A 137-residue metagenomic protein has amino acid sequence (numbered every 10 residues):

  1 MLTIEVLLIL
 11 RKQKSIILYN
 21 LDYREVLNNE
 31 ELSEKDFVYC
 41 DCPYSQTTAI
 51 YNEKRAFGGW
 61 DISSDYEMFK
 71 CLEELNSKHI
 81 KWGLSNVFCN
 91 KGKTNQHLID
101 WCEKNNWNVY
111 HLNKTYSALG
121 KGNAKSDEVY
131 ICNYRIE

Functional and structural regions predicted by a protein language model:
M1-E53: SAM-dependent nucleic-acid methyltransferase catalytic core
I4-R11, A56, K70, H97 (+1 more regions): Short, flexible coil/linker segments at or flanking structured domains
S15-I17, G59-I62: Short, flexible loop segments at the rims of nucleotide/cofactor-binding pockets, characterized by
S45, I62-E137: Long, positively charged, glycine-interspersed low-complexity recognition regions
E53-G59: Short glycine-enriched, charge-decorated loop/helix-capping segments at active-site entrances that position
